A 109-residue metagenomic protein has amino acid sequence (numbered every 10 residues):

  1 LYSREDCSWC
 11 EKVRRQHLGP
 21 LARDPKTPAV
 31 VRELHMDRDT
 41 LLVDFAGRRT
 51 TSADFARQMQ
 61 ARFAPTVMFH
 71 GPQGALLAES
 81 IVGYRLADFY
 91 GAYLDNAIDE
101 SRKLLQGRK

Functional and structural regions predicted by a protein language model:
L1-C7: Short active-site neighborhood of thiol/selenol oxidoreductases, capturing the structured segment around
Y2, A22-T50: Thiol-based oxidoreductase modules, predominantly thioredoxin-like and allied folds used for disulfide exchange
C7-E11, V67: The canonical Cys-X-X-Cys-His
C10-E11, F45, R49, G83 (+1 more regions): Solvent-exposed, acidic/flexible segments
C10-P25: Typically the conserved alpha-helix immediately C-terminal to a functionally engaged Cys/Sec in thioredoxin-like
R15-G19, E33, S52-A56, A87 (+1 more regions): Extracytoplasmic/secreted envelope proteins and their assembly/folding machinery, especially bacterial periplasmic
R57-L104: Non-catalytic, surface beta->alpha helical segment in thiol-disulfide oxidoreductase systems
G107-K109: Short, solvent-exposed mixed-charge patches
